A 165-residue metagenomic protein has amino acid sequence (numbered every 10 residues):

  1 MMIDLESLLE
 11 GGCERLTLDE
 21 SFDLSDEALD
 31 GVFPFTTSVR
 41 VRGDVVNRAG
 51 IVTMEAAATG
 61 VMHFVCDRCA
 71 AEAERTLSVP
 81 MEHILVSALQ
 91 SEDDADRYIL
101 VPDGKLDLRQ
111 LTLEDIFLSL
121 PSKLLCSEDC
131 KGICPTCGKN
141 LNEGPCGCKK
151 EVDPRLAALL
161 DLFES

Functional and structural regions predicted by a protein language model:
M1-S165: Structured interface patches
